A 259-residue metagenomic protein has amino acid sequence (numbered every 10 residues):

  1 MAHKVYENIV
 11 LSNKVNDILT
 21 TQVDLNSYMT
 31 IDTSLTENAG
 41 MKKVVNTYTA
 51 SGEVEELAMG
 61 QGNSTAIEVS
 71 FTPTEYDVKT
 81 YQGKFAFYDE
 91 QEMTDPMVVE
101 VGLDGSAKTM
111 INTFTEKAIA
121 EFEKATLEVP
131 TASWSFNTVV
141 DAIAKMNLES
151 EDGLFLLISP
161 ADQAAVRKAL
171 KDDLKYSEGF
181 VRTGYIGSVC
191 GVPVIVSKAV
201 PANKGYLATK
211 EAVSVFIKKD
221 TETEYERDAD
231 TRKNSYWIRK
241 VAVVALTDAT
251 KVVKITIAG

Functional and structural regions predicted by a protein language model:
M1-F71, A212-D220, E224, D230: N-terminal "assembly arms/tails" that initiate or stabilize quaternary assembly in self-assembling proteins
I18, N46-E55, E68-D77, E121-E149 (+3 more regions): Surface-exposed, low-hydrophobicity beta-strand/loop segments enriched in small/polar/acidic residues
M41, G83, D152-L154, C190-V192 (+2 more regions): Structural beta-strand/beta-sheet cores of well-ordered domains, especially the beta-sheet scaffolds that support
V45-T47, F85, V194, Y236: Bulky hydrophobic/aromatic "packing anchor" residues in well-ordered structure
G60-M93: Long, hydrophobic/aromatic-enriched structural stretches that serve as scaffold segments
Q82, A86-D152, K254-G259: Alpha-helical scaffold segments that mediate packing/assembly in large oligomeric complexes
N137-V140, A144-D230: Extended oligomerization regions of viral-like shell subunits
E226-G259: Extended, compositionally biased alpha-helical segments that mediate assembly or anchoring
